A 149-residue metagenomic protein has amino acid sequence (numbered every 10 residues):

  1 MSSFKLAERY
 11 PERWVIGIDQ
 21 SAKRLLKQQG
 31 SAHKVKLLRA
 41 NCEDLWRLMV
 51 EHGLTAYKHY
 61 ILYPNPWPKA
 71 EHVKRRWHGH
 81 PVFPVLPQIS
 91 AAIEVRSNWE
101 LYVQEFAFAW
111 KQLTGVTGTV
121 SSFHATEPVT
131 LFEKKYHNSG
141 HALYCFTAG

Functional and structural regions predicted by a protein language model:
M1-E12: Conserved SAM-binding loop of SAM-dependent methyltransferases across substrates and taxa, primarily the Class I
L6, Q28-Q29: Conserved SAM-binding loop
I16: Conserved beta-strand positions in the Rossmann-like core of class I SAM-dependent methyltransferases
D19-S21: Conserved SAM/SAH-binding beta-strand->alpha-helix loop
Q29-I61: S-adenosyl-L-methionine
K74-F83: Charged helix-capping and loop-helix junction motifs
V82-W99: Conserved beta-strand signature within the Rossmann-like core of class I S-adenosyl-L-methionine
Y102-G149: Class I S-adenosyl-L-methionine
